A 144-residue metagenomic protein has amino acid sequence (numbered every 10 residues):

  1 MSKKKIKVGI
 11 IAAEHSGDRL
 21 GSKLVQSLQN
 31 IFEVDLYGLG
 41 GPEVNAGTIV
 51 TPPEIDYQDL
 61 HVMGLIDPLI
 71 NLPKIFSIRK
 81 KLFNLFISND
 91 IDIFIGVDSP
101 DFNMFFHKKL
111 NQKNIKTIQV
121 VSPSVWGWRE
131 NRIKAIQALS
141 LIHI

Functional and structural regions predicted by a protein language model:
M1-K5: Short, low-complexity, intrinsically disordered N-terminal peptides in bacterial proteins
I6-I142: Active-site and donor-binding regions of nucleotide-sugar-utilizing enzymes
